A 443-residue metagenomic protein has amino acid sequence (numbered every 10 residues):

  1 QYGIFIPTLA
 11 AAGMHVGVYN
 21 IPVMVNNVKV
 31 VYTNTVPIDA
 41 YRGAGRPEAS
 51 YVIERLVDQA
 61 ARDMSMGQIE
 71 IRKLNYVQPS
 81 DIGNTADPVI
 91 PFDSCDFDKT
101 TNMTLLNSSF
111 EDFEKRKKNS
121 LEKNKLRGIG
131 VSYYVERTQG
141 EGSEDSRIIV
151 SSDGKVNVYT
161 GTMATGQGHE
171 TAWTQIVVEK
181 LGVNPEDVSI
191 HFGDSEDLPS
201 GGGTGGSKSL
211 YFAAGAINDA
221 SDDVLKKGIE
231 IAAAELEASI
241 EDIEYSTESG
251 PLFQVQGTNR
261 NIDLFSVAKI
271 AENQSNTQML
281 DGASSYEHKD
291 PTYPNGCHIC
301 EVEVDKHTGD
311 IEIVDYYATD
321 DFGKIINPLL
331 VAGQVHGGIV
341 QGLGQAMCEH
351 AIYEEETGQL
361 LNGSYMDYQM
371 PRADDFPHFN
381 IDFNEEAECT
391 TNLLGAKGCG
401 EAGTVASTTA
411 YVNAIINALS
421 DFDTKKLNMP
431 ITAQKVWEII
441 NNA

Functional and structural regions predicted by a protein language model:
Q1-A49, L121-A443: Gly/Pro-rich active-site capping loops and adjacent beta-alpha segments that organize cofactor/substrate pockets
L9, R62, M66: Acidic-enriched catalytic cores of C-N bond-cleaving enzymes acting on peptides and small amides
G45-V52, D63, F92: Short, contiguous, pocket-lining structural segments that sit at or immediately flank catalytic/ligand-binding sites
I69-E70, L427: Short, solvent-exposed positions on alpha-helices
K73-I149, M370: Accessory "access/gating" subregions that flank catalytic or transport cores
